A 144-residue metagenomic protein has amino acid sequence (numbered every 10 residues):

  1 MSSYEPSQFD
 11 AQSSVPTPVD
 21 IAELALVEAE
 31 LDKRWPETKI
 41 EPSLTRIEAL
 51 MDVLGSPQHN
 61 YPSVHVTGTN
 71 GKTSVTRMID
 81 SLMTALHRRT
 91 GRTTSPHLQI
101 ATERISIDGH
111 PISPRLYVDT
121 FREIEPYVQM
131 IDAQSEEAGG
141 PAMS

Functional and structural regions predicted by a protein language model:
S2-T38: Charged, amphipathic alpha-helical linker segments immediately N-terminal to NTP-binding catalytic cores
F9-D10, A29, P42-T45, M83-A85: A short linear-motif detector with a strong N-terminal bias
P18-V19, E23, T38, L44 (+2 more regions): ATP-dependent carboxylate-amine ligase catalytic core
V27, S43-I47, P62, V75: Short N-terminal amphipathic alpha-helix/helix-capping patch enriched in small hydrophobics with frequent Ser/Thr
P62-V66, S74-T94: A conserved segment at the C-terminal end of the G1
K72-T76, Q99-T102: Short active-site-adjacent helix-start/loop capping segments
